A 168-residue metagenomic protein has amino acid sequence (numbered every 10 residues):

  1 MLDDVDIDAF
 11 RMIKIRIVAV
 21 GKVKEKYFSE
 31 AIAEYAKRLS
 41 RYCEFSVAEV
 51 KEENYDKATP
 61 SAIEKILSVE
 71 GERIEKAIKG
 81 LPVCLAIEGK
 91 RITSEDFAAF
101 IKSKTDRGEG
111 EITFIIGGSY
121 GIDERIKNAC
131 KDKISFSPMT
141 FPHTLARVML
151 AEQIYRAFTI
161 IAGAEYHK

Functional and structural regions predicted by a protein language model:
D3-R11: Short, Lys/Arg-enriched N-terminal segments with co-localized hydrophobic residues within the first ~10-30 amino acids
M12-L39: N-terminal beta1-alpha1 ligand-phosphate binding loop
K14-V18, S46-A48, T113: A structural signal for isolated positions on well-ordered beta-strands in alpha/beta enzyme cores
V23, I87-K90, G118-G121: Short glycine-rich anion-binding loops that position phosphate/pyrophosphate groups of nucleotides and phosphorylated
S40-S46: A generic structural motif
F45, K51-G110: S-adenosyl-L-methionine/SAH cofactor-binding core of RNA-modifying enzymes
K104-D123: Ser/Thr/Gly-rich flexible loops in soluble cytosolic domains mediating phosphotransfer, phosphorylation
E124-K168: Structured adenosyl-cofactor binding patch, chiefly the S-adenosyl-L-methionine
